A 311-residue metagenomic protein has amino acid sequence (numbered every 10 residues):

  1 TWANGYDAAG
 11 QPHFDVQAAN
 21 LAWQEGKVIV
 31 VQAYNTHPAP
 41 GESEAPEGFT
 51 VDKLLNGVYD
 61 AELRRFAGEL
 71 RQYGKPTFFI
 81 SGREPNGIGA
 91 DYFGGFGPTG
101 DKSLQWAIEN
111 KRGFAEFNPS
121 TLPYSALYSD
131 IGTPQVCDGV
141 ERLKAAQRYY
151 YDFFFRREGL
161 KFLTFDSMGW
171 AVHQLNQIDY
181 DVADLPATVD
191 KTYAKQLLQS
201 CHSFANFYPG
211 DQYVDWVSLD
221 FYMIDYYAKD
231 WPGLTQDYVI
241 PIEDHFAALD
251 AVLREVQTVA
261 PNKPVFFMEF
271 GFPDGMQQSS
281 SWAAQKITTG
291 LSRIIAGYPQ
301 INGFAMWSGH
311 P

Functional and structural regions predicted by a protein language model:
T1, K27-A33, T77-S81, F162-T164 (+3 more regions): Hydrophobic faces of well-ordered beta-strands that scaffold small-molecule active sites in alpha/beta enzyme cores
W2-Q17, H37-P40, D52-A61, G169-D179 (+5 more regions): Acidic-and-aromatic substrate-binding clefts and catalytic sites of carbohydrate-active enzymes
A3-Y6, R83-E84, G95-T121, S129-V136 (+6 more regions): Cell-envelope and extracellular/periplasmic
A9-D166, W170, T188-K191, L198: Substrate-binding cleft of extracellular glycoside hydrolase catalytic domains
G10-N20, A61-F66, Q174-P209, E243-Q257 (+1 more regions): Alpha-helical scaffolding within the catalytic cores of extracellular/periplasmic polymer-degrading hydrolases
H13-Y34, Q212-Q277: Glycoside hydrolase catalytic-domain groove-lining segments
R65, L70, G139-F155, L234-D237 (+2 more regions): Long, well-ordered alpha-helical scaffolding segments within enzyme catalytic domains, especially pronounced
T77, K263-P311: Substrate-binding cleft of secreted/luminal carbohydrate-active enzymes
